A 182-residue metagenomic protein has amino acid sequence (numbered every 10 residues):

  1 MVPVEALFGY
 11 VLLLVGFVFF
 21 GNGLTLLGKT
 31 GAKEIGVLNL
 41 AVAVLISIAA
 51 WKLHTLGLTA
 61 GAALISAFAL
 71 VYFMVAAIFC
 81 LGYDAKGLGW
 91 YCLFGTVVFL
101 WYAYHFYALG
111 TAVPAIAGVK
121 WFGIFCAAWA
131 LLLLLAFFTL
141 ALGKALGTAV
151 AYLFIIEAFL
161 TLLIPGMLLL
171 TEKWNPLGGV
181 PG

Functional and structural regions predicted by a protein language model:
M1-H54, L153, M167-G182: N-terminal topogenic module of multi-pass integral membrane proteins
M1-V4, G57, T111, A115-G118: Residue-level signal for well-ordered alpha-helical segments
P3, L7-G9, L14-F17, H54-A69 (+1 more regions): Long alpha-helical, hydrophobic tracts
L12, F19, P114, C126-L133 (+1 more regions): Aromatic/pi-system hotspot detector in well-structured domains
F20-L24, V44-T55, Y72-F79, V97-T111 (+2 more regions): Hydrophobic alpha-helical transmembrane segments and adjacent interfacial helices in integral membrane proteins
G28-A41, L81-V97, A117-F125, F138-L160: Cytoplasm-facing juxtamembrane segments at the starts of transmembrane helices in multi-pass membrane proteins
G31, I35, W51, A77-F79 (+7 more regions): Generic local-structure boundary detector
A62-L133: Membrane-proximal helix-loop-helix units in multi-pass membrane proteins
